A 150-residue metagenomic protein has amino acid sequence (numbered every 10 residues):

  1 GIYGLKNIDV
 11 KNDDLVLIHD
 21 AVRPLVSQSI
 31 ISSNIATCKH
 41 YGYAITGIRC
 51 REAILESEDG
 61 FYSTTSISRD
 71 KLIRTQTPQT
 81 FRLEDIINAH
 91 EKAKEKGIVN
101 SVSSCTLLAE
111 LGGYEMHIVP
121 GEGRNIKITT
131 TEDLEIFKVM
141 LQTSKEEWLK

Functional and structural regions predicted by a protein language model:
G1-E58, Y62, Q76: Conserved beta-loop-beta/alpha segment of the NTase-like Rossmann-fold superfamily that binds/positions NTPs
D9-D14, K39-Y41, E58-T64, K92-V99 (+2 more regions): Short, glycine- and charge-enriched coil/turn segments that flank and shape catalytic ligand pockets
N34-I35, S68, I86: Membrane-embedded alpha-helical hairpins and interfacial helices in multi-pass inner-membrane proteins
S63-R74: A short, charged helix-loop
I73-K150: Conserved alpha/beta core of the MobA/IspD/sugar-nucleotide pyrophosphorylase nucleotidyltransferase superfamily
